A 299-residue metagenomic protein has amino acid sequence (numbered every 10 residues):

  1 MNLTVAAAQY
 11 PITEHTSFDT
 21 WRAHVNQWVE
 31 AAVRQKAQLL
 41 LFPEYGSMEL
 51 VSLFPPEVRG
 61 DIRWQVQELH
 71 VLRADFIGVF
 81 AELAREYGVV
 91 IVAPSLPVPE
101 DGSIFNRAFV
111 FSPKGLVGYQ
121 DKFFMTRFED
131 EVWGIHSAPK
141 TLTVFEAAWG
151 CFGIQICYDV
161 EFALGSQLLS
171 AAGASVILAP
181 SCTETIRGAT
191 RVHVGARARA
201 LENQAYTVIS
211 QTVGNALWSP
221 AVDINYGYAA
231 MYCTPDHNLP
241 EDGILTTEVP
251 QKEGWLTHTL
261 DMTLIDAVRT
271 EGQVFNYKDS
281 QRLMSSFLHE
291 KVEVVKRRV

Functional and structural regions predicted by a protein language model:
M1-A7: Extreme N-terminal starter segment of soluble prokaryotic enzymes
Q9-H15: Short polar catalytic/cofactor-binding loops
F18-P113, T185-R197, E202: Cys-nucleophile CN-hydrolase/nitrilase-fold catalytic domain and related Cys-dependent amidase chemistry that acts on
L72-V90, V160-E253: CN hydrolase (nitrilase-like) catalytic-core segments centered on the catalytic cysteine and neighboring Lys/Glu
A93-P94, R107-V110, T143, I209 (+2 more regions): Short beta-strand scaffold segments in enzyme catalytic cores
V98-S175, T185-A198, M284: Active-site catalytic loop in hydrolytic enzyme cores
V213-V299: C-terminal beta-strand edge segments of enzyme domains
